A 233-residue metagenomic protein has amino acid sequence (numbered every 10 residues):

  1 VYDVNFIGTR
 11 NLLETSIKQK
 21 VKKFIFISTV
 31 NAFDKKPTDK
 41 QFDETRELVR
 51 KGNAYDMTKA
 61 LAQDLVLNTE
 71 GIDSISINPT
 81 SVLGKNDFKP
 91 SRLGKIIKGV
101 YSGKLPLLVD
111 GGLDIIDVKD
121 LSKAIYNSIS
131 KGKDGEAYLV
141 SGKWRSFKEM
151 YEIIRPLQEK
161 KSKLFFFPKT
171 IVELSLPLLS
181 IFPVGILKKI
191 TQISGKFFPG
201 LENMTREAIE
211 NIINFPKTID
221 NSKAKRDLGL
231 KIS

Functional and structural regions predicted by a protein language model:
D3, T38-S76, S81, L105: Catalytic helix-loop patch of NAD(P)-dependent Rossmann-fold dehydrogenases
I7-Y55: Conserved Rossmann-fold NAD(P)-dependent oxidoreductase catalytic core, especially the SDR/UDP-sugar
A32-D34, I72-L93: Flexible, glycine-rich beta-alpha linker
K95-I116, D120: A conserved pocket-lining segment of Rossmann-fold NAD(P)-dependent short-chain dehydrogenase/reductase
A124-N203, N221, R226-D227, S233: Mid/C-terminal beta-alpha module of Rossmann-like enzyme folds, strongest in SDR-family dehydrogenases/epimerases
F147, A208-N221: Active-site loop of classical SDR/Rossmann-like NAD(P)-dependent oxidoreductases, centered on the catalytic Tyr-X3-Lys
